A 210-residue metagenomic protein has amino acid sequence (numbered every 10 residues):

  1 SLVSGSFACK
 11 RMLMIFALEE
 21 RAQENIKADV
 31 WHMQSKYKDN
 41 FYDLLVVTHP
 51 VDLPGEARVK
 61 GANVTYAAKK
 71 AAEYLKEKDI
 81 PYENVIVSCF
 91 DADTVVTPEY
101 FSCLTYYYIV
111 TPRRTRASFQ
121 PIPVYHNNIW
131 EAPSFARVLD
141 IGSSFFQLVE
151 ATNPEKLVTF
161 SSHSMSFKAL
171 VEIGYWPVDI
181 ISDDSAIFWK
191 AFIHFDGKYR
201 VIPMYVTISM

Functional and structural regions predicted by a protein language model:
L2-R11, R21, S35-K36, V110-T111: Short, acidic, metal-binding catalytic loop of nucleotide-sugar glycosyltransferases
K10-R21, L45-H49: Short beta-strand/loop segment that forms part of the nucleotide-sugar
L18-M33, P50-P54: A conserved acidic beta->alpha catalytic loop
Q34-Y42, L53-K76, P81, P98-I181 (+2 more regions): Long helical/loop segments within the catalytic core of UDP-sugar-dependent glycosyltransferases, especially the large
V87: Short aromatic/hydrophobic "clamp" motif used to bind/position activated sugar donors
D91-V95: The conserved acidic donor/metal-binding loop of glycosyltransferases
I181-I187: Acidic donor-binding loop at a coil-to-helix junction in glycosyltransferase catalytic cores that engages
I187-K190, G197: Short active-site alpha-helical segment characteristic of glycosyltransferases and processive polysaccharide synthases
